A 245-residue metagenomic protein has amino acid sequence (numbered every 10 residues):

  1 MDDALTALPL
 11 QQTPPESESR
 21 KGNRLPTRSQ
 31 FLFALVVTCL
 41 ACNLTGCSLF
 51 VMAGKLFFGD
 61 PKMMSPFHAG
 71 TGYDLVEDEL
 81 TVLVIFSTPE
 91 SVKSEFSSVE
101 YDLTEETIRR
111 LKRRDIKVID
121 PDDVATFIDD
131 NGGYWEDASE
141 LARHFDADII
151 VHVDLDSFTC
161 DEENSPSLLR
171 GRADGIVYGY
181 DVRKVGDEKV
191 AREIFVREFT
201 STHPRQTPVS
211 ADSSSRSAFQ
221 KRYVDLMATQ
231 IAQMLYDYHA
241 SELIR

Functional and structural regions predicted by a protein language model:
M1-T27: N-terminal secretory signal peptides that target proteins for export/translocation
R28-L32: N-terminal export leaders
A34-N43: Bacterial N-terminal signal peptides
C47-E79, L169-R172, Y178-R245: C-terminal/domain-edge helix-coil "capping" segments
D78-H152, A191-I194, K221, D225-H239: N-terminal segment of the mature soluble domain
S94, E163-N164, P208-A211: Short acidic, glycine/proline-rich loop/turn micro-motifs
G132-A191: Surface-exposed short loop/turn segments
